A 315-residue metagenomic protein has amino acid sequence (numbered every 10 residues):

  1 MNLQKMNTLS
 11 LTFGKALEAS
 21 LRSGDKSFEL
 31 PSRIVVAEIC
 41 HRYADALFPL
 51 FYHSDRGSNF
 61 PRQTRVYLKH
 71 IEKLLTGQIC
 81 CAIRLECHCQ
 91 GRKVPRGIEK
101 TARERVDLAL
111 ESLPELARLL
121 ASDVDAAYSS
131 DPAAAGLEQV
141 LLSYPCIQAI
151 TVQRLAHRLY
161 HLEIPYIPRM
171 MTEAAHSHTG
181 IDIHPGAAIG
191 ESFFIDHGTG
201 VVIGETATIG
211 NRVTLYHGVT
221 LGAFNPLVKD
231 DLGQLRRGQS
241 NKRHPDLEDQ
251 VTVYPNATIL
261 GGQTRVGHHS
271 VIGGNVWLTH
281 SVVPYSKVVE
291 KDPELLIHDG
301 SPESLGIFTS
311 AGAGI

Functional and structural regions predicted by a protein language model:
M1-M170, E303-I315: Terminal amphipathic alpha-helical/low-complexity segments used for targeting or macromolecular assembly
H176-G300: Structural signal for interior beta-strand "rungs" in well-ordered beta-sheet cores of soluble enzyme domains
